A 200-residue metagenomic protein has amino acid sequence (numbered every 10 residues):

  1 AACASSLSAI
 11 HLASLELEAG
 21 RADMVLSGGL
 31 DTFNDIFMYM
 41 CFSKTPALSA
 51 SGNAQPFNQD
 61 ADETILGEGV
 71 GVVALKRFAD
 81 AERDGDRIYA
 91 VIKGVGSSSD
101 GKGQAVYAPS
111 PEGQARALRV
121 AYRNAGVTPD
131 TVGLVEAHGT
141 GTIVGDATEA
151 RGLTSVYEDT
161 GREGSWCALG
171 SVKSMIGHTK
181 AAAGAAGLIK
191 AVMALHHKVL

Functional and structural regions predicted by a protein language model:
A1-L200: Condensing-enzyme catalytic core of the thiolase-fold
